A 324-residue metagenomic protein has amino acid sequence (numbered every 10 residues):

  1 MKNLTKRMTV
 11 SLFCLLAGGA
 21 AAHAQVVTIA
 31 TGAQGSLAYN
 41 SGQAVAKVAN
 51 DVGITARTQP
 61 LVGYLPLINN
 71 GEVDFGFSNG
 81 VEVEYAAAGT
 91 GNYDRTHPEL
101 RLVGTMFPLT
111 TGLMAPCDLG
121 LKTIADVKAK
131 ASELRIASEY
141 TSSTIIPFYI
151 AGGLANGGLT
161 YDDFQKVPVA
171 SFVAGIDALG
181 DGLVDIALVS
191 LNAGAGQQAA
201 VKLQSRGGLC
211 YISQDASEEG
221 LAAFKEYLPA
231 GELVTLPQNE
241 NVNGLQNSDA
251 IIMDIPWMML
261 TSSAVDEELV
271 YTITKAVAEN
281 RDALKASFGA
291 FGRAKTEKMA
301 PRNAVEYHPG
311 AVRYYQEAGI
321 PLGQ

Functional and structural regions predicted by a protein language model:
M1-S11: Bacterial N-terminal signal peptides that target proteins for export
R7, G18-A24: Sec/Tat signal peptide C-region and signal peptidase I cleavage site
Q25, S41, L191-S213, K225 (+2 more regions): An extracytoplasmic/periplasmic, membrane-proximal ligand-sensing/linker region
Q25-N50, I54-T58, L109-D181, E297 (+2 more regions): Bilobed "Venus flytrap"/periplasmic-binding protein-like clamshell domains and structurally analogous long
G63, N70, P98, P108-T110 (+3 more regions): Extracytoplasmic
G80-E82, G89-G91, L119, L159-L260: Pocket-lining segment of extracytoplasmic ligand-binding domains
D94-L109, E240-A250: A structural signal for short loop-to-beta-strand junctions that line the ligand-binding cleft of periplasmic/secreted
D126-G152, L228-T272, V277, L284-R293 (+1 more regions): Ligand-binding clefts/hinges and TM-proximal coupling segments of bilobed small-molecule sensing domains
